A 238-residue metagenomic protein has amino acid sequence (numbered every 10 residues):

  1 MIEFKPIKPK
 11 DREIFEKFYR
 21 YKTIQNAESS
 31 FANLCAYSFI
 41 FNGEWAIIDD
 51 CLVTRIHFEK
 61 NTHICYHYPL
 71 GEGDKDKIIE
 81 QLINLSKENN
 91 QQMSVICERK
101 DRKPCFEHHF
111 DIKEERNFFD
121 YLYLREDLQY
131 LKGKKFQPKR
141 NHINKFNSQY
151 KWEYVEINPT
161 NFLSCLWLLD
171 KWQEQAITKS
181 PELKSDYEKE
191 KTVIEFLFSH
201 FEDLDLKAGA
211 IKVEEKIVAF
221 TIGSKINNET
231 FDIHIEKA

Functional and structural regions predicted by a protein language model:
M1-Y21: Short, extreme N-terminal leader segments that mark the start of a protein/domain
F15, F146, E215: A residue-level signal for conserved active-site and pocket-lining positions in enzyme catalytic cores
F18-K22, Y37, Q81, L85 (+4 more regions): Residues that form generic nucleotide/phosphate-binding pockets
I24-F39, K189-I194, L204: Short Pro/Gly-enriched beta-strand edge/turn motifs at strand-loop
E28-E98, K212-A238: Conserved donor-binding loop and adjoining core beta-sheet/short helix segment in diverse acyl/aminoacyl transferases
Q91-E107, F118-F119: Short, glycine/charge-rich beta-strand/loop segments that flank catalytic centers and engage negatively charged groups
H109-S185: Acyltransferase donor/substrate-recognition loop-hinge adjacent to the catalytic core
W167-D232: A mid-sequence, solvent-exposed acidic-amphipathic segment
